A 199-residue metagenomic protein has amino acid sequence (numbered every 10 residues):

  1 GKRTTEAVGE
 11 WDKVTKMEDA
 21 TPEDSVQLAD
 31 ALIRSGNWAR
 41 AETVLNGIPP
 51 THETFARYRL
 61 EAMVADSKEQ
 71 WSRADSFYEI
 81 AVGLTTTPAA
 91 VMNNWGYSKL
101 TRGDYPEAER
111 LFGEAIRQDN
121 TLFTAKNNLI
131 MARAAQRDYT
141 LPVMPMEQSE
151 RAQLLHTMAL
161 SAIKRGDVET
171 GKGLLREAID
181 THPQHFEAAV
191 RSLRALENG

Functional and structural regions predicted by a protein language model:
G1, R34-S35, S67-K68, T101-R102 (+3 more regions): Register position in tetratricopeptide repeats
M17-E18, I48-T51, L84, R117-Q118 (+2 more regions): Structural marker of alpha-solenoid helical repeat scaffolds
E23, A56, A90, T124 (+2 more regions): Start-of-helix register in tetratricopeptide repeats
Q27, L60-E61, N94, N128 (+2 more regions): Canonical tetratricopeptide repeat
D30, M63, Y97, M131 (+2 more regions): Residue-level recognition of tetratricopeptide repeat
